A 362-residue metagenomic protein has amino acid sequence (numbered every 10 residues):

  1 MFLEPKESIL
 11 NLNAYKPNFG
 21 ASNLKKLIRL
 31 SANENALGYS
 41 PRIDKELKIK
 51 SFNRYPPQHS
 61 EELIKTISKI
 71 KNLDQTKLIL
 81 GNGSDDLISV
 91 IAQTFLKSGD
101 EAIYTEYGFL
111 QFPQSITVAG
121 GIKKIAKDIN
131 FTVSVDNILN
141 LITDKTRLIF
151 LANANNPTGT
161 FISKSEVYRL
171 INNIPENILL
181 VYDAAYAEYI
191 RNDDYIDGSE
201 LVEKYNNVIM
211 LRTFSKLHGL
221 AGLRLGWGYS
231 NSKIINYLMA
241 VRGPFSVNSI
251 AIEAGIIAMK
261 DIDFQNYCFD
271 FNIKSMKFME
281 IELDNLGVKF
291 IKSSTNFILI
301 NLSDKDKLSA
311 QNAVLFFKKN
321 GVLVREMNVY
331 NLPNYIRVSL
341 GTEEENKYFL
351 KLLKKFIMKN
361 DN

Functional and structural regions predicted by a protein language model:
M1-Q58, T66: N-terminal "arm"/small-domain region of PLP-dependent enzymes with the aminotransferase-like
S60-E101: Phosphate-binding glycine-rich loop
T94-L151: PLP-dependent aminotransferase-like
T117, V135-D144, P157-L180, Y186-S215: Active-site pre-lysine segment of PLP-dependent enzymes
L151, Y182-D183: Hydrophobic residues in beta-strands of the RecA-like P-loop NTPase core, especially within AAA+ ATPase
S165, N312-N320, R325, V329-N362: PLP-dependent enzyme catalytic core of the Aspartate aminotransferase-like
N207-I291: PLP-dependent aminotransferase class I/II
I273, N285-N320, I336, L340: Conserved PLP-binding catalytic core of the aspartate aminotransferase-like
